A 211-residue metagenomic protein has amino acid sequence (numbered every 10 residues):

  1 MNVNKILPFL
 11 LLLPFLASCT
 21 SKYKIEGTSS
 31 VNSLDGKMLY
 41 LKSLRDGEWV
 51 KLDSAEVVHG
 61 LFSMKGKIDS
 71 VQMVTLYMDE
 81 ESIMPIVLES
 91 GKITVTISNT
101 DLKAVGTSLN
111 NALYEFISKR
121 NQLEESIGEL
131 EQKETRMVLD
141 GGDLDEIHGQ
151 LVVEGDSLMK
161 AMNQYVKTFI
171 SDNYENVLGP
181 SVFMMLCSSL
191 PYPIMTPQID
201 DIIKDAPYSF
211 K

Functional and structural regions predicted by a protein language model:
M1-S29: Bacterial Sec-dependent N-terminal signal peptides
C19-Q164: A non-transmembrane, solvent-exposed segment enriched in polar/low-complexity residues
V31, K65, K167, E175 (+1 more regions): Intrinsically disordered, low-complexity regions
A112-E115, F169-V177: Soluble oligomerization/assembly scaffold segments of membrane-associated complexes
E154-N173, P193-P197: Amphipathic alpha-helical coiled-coil segments
S171, L178-K211: Charged, long alpha-helical assembly modules
